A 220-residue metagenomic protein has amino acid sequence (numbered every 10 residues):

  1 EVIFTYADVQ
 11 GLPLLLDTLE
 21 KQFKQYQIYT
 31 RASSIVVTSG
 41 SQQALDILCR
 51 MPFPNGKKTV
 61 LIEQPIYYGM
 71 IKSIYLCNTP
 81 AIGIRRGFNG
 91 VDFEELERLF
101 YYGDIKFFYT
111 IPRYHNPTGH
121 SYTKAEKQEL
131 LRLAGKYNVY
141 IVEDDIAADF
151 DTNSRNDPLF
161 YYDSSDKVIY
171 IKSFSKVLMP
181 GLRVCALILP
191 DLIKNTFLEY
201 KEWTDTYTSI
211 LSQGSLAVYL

Functional and structural regions predicted by a protein language model:
V2-Y137, V142, D149-Y162: Conserved core of the PLP fold type I
D145-A147, F174: Short strand-turn motif at the edge of the Rossmann-like AdoMet-binding core
D163-K167: Structural recognition of alpha->loop->beta junctions
I169-L220: PLP-dependent aminotransferase class I/II
